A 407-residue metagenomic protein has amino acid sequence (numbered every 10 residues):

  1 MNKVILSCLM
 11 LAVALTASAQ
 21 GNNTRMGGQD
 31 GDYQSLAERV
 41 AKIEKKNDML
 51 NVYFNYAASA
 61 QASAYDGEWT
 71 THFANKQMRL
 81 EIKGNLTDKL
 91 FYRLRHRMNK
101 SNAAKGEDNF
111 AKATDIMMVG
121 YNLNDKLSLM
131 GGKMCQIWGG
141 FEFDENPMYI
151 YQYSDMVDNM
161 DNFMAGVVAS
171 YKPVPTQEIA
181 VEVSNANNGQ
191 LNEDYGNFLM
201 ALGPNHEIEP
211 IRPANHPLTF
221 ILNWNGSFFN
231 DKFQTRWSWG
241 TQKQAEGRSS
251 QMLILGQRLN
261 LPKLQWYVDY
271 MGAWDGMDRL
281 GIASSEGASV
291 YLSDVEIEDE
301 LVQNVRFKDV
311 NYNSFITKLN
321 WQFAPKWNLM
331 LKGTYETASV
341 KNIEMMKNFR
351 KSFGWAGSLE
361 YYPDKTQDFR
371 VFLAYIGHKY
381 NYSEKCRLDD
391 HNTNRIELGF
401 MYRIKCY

Functional and structural regions predicted by a protein language model:
I5-S7, A17-A57: N-terminal periplasmic/intermembrane-space "pro-region" immediately following the signal or transit peptide
V40-A62, G67-G189, N225-F229: Outer membrane beta-barrel
L50-A58, Y92-L94, L129-G131, E178-V181 (+6 more regions): Transmembrane beta-strands of outer-membrane beta-barrel proteins
N55-Q61, H96-N99, M134-Q136, S184-A186 (+5 more regions): Outer-membrane beta-barrel pore domains and translocons
S63-W69, F73, N102-A113, E142-M148 (+5 more regions): Outer-membrane beta-barrel translocator domains and adjoining extracellular loop/strand segments of Gram-negative
M78-L80, M117, V167, L222-W224 (+4 more regions): Membrane-embedded beta-strands of outer-membrane beta-barrel proteins, especially the hydrophobic/small aromatic
A103, N122-L129, V157-Q322, W327-L329: Signature for the C-terminal beta-barrel architecture of outer-membrane proteins
D390-Y407: Outer-membrane beta-barrel "beta-signal"
